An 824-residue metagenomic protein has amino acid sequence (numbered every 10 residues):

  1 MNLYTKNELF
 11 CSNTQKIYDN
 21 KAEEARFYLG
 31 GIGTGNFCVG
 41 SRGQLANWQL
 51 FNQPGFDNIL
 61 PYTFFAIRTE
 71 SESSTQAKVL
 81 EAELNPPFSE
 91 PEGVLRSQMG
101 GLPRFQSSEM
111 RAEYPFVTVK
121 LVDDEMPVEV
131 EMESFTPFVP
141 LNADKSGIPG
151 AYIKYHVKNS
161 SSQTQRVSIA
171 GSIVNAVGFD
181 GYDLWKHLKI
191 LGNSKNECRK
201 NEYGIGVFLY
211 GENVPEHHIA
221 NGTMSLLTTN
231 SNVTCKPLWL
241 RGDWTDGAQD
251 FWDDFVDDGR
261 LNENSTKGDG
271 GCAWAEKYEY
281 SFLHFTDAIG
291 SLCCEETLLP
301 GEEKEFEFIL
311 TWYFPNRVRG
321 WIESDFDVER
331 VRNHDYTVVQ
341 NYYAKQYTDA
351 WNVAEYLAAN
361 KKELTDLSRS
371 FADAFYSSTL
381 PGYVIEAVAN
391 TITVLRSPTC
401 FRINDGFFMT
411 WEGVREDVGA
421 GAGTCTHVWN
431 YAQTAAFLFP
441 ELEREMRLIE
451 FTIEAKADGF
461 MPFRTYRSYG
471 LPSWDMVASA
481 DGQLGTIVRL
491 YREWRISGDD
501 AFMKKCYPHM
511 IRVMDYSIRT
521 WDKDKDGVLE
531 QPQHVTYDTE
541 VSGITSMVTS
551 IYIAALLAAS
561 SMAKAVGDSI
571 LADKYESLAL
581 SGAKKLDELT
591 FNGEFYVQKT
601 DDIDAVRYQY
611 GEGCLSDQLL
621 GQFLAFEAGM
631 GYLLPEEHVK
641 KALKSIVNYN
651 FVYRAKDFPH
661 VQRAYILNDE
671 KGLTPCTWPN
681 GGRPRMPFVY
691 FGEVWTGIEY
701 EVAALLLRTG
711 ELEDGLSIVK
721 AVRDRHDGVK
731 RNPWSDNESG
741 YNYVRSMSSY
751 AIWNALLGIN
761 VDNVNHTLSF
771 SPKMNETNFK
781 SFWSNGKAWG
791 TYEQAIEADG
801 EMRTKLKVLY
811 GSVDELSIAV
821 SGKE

Functional and structural regions predicted by a protein language model:
M1-C11, K16-D19, A25, D123-P127 (+7 more regions): Acidic/polar, glycine-enriched structural segments that form the non-catalytic walls/loops of the carbohydrate-binding
M1-L84, S378, A387-N390, R396-P398 (+1 more regions): Beta-strand-rich N-terminal accessory domains
T5-T14, E125-M132, D269-T286, S397-G413 (+6 more regions): Active-site-adjacent bridging/hinge elements
G33, Q44-A46, P54-L60, F64-M132 (+5 more regions): Non-catalytic C-terminal accessory modules of carbohydrate-active enzymes
A66-S71, V79, E83-G93, N159 (+13 more regions): Aromatic-rich carbohydrate-recognition surfaces in CAZymes
F105-E125, P381-F408, A435, L442-A457 (+1 more regions): Conserved oxyanion/phosphate-binding beta-strand-loop segments in alpha/beta enzyme cores
D144-S146, I153-H156, G192, P237-W239 (+9 more regions): The feature captures the catalytic groove of carbohydrate-active enzymes
E416-F460, Q483, K504, P508 (+8 more regions): Active-site core of glycosidic bond-cleaving carbohydrate-active enzymes
